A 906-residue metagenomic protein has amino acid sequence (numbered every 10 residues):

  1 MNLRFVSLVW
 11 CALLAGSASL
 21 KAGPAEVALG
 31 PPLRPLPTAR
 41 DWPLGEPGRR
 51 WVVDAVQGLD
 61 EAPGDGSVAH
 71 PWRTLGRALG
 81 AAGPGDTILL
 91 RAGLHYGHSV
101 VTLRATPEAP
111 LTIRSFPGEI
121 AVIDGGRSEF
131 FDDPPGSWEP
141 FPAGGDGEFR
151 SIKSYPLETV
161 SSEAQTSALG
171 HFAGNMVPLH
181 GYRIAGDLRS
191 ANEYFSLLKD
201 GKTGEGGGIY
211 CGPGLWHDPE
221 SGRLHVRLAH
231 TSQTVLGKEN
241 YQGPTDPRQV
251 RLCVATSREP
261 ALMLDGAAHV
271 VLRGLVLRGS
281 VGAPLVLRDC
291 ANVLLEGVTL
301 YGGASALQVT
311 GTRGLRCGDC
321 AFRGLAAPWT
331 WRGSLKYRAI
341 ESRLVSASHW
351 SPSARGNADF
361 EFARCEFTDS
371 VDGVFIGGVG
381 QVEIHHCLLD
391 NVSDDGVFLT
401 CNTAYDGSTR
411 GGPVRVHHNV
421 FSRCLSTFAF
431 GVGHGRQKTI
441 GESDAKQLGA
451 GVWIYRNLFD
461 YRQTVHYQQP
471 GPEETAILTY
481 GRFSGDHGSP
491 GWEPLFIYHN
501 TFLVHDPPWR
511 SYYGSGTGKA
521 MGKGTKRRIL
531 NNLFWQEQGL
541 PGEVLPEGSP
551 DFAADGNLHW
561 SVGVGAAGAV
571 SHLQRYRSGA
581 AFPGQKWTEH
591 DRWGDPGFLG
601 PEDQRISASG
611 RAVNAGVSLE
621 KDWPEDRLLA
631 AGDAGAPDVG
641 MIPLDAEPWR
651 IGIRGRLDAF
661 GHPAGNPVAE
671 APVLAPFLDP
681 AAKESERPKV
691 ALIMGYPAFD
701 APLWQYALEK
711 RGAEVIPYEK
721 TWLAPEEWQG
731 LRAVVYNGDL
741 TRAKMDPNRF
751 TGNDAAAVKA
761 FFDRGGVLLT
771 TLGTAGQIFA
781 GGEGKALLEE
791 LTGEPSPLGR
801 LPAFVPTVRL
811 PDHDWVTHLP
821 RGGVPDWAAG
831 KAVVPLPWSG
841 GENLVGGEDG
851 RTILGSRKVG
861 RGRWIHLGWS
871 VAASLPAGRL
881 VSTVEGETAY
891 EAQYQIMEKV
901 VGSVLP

Functional and structural regions predicted by a protein language model:
S7-S17: Bacterial N-terminal signal peptides
G23-P47, W51, E670-E709, E714-Y718 (+3 more regions): Mature N-terminal, pre-catalytic/accessory segment of carbohydrate-active enzymes
G23-S280, V286, W329-S334, R338 (+6 more regions): Extracellular polysaccharide-degrading/modifying enzymes targeting complex plant/algal/animal polysaccharides
T74, A691-K785: Helical hinge/lid and interdomain linker segments adjacent to catalytic or ligand-binding clefts that mediate domain
N175, G556-W560, V564-H572, G594 (+1 more regions): Acidic, glycine-rich loop-and-strand cores that form catalytic or ligand-binding grooves in diverse globular domains
G282-V286, A304-T310, G314-C317, R323-G597 (+1 more regions): Glycine- and acidic/polar-rich repeat regions and solenoidal domains
F660-E670, A675-V690, G695, A786-L787 (+4 more regions): Extracellular ligand-binding/catalytic regions of CAZymes and related secreted enzymes and adhesion modules
L740-V824, G840-V845, A877, T888-A892 (+1 more regions): A glycine-rich, often tryptophan-bearing local segment used as a flexible ligand/cofactor-contacting loop or short
